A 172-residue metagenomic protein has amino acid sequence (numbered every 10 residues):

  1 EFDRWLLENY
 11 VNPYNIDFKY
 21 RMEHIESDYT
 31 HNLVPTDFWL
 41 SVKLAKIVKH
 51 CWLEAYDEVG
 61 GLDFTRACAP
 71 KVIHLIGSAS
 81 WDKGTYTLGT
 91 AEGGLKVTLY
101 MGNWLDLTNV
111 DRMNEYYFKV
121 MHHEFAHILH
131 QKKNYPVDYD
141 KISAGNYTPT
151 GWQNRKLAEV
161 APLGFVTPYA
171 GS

Functional and structural regions predicted by a protein language model:
E1-G61, T65: Acidic/polar, low-complexity intrinsically disordered N-terminal segments immediately downstream of a Sec signal
V42-K96: Auxiliary, metal-adjacent structural segments of Zn-dependent hydrolase domains
F64, Q131-T150: Short acidic alpha-helical/loop segments enriched in Asp/Glu that coordinate divalent cations
A79-D82, W104-D106, Y135-P136: Solvent-exposed loop/turn segments at secondary-structure junctions within structured extracellular/periplasmic domains
G102-H122: Short pre-active-site segment immediately N-terminal to the catalytic Zn-binding motif
E115-P136: Active-site recognition of the HExxH zinc-binding catalytic motif
N146-S172: Metalloprotease/metallohydrolase-associated module, dominated by Zn2+-dependent proteases
